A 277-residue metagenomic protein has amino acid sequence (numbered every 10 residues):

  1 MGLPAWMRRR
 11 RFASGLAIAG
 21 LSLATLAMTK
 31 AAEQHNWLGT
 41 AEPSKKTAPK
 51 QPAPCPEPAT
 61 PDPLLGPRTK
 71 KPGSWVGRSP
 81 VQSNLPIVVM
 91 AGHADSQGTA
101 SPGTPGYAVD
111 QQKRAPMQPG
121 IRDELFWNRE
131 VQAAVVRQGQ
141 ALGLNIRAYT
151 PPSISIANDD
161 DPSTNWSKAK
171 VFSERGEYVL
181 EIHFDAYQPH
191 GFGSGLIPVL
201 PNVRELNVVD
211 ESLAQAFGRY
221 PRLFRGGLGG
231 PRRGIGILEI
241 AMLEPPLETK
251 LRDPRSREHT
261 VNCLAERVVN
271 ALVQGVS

Functional and structural regions predicted by a protein language model:
G2-S83: N-terminal secretory targeting signals
R68-S167: Active-site histidine-acidic residue metal-binding/catalytic motifs, centered on HxH/HExxH-like signatures
P86-M90, N145-Y149, E177-I182, I235-E239: Structural recognition of the beta-strand scaffold that forms the well-ordered cores of secreted hydrolase catalytic
A94-S96, P152-I156, F184-P189, N202-V203 (+4 more regions): Solvent-exposed loop/turn segments at secondary-structure junctions within structured extracellular/periplasmic domains
S101-P119, D185-L213: A short, glycine/acidic-enriched catalytic loop
K113-F126, S153-D159, G193-R204, E248-V261: Second-shell loop/turn segments in exported
W166-A186: A short, hydrophobic beta-strand-centered structural micro-motif
V179-E181, D185, R222-S277: Active-site-adjacent mobile loop/cap segments within catalytic or ligand-binding domains
